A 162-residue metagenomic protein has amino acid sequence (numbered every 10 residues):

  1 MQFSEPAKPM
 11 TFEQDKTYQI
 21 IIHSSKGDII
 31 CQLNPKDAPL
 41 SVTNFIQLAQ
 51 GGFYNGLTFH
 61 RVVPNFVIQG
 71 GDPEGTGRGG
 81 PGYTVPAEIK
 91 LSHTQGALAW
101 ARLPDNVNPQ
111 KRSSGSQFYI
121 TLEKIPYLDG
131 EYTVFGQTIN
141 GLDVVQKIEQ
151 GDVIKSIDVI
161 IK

Functional and structural regions predicted by a protein language model:
M1-K162: Cyclophilin-like peptidyl-prolyl cis-trans isomerases
